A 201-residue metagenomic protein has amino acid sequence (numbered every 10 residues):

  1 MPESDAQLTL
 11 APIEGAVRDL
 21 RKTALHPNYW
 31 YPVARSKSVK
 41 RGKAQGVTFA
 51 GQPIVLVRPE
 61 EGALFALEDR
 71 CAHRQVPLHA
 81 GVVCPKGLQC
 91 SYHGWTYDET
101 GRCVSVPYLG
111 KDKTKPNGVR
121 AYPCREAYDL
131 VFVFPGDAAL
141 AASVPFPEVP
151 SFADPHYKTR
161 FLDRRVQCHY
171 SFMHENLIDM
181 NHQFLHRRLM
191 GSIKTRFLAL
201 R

Functional and structural regions predicted by a protein language model:
P2-L8, G15-D19, A34-A153: Rieske [2Fe-2S] iron-sulfur-binding domain
I13-A16, P27: Low-complexity, intrinsically disordered or weakly predicted helical/coil tracts enriched in serine/threonine
H26, W30-V33: A short helix->beta-strand "capping" segment at the edge of beta-propeller domains
A63, A139-R201: C-terminal catalytic domain of Rieske-type non-heme iron oxygenases
